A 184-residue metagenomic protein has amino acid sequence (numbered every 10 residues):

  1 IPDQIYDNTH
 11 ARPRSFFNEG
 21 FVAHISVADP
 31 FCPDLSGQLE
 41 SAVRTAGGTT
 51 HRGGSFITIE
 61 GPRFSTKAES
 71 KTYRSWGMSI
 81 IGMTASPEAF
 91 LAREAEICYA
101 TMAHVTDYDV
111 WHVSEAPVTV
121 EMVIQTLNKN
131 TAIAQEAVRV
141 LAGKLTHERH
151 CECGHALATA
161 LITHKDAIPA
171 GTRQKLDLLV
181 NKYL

Functional and structural regions predicted by a protein language model:
I1-V113, E121, Q125-N128, V138 (+1 more regions): Glycine-rich phosphate- or other oxyanion-binding loops that anchor nucleotides, phosphorylated ligands
I133: Charged catalytic carboxylate motif
